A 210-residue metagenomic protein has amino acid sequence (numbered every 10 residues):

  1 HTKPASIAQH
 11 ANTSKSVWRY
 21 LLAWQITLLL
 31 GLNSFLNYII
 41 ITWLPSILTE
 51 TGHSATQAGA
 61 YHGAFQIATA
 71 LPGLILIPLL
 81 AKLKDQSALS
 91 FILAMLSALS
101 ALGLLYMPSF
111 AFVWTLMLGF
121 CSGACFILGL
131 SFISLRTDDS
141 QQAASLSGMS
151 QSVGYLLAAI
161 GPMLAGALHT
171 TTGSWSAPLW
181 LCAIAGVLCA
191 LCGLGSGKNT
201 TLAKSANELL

Functional and structural regions predicted by a protein language model:
T2-I26, L210: Juxtamembrane intracellular "pre-TM" segments in multi-pass secondary transporters
R19-G73: Extracytoplasmic gate region of multi-pass secondary transporters
I47-G52, K82-L83, F132-S140, T171: Helix-to-coil boundary motifs at intracellular loop junctions of multi-pass secondary transporters
Y61-F65, T115, L146-S150, P178-L181: Hydrophobic positions within alpha-helical transmembrane segments of Major Facilitator Superfamily-type secondary
P72-D85: Helix-to-loop junctions at the C-terminal end of transmembrane segments in multipass secondary transporters
K84-F132: C-terminal transmembrane helical hairpin of 12-TM major facilitator-type secondary transporters
T137-W175, C182: A late C-terminal transmembrane helix in Major Facilitator Superfamily
S174, W180-L210: Multi-pass alpha-helical transporter architecture, strongest for 12-TM Major Facilitator/SLC carriers used
